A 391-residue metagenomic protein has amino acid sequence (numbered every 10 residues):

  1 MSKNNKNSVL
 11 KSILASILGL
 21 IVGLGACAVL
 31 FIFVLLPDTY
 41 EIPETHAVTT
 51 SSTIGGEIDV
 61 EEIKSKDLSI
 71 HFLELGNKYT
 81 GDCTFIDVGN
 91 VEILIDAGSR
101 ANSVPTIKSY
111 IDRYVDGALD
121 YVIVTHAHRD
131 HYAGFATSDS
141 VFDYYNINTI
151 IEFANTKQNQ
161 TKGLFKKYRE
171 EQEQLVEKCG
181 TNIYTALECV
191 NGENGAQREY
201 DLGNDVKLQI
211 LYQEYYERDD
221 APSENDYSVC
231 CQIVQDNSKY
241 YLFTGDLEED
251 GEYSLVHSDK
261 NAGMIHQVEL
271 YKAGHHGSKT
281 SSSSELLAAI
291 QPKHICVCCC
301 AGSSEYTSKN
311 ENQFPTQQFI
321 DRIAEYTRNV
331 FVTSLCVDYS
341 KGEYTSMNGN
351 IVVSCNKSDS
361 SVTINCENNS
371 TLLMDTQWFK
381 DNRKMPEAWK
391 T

Functional and structural regions predicted by a protein language model:
M1-T49, I210: Gram-positive cell-envelope targeting signals
L35-G117, A186-H266, L270, G342-T391: Core dinuclear metal-dependent hydrolase active-site scaffold
Y79-T80, A101-N102, A127-A133, K157-Q160 (+5 more regions): Active-site environment of divalent metal-dependent phosphoester hydrolases
G89, A101-Q158, K260-S278, Q291-C296: Active-site metal-binding motif and surrounding structural segment of the metallo-beta-lactamase
V91, Y145-T149, V176-T181, Q291-H294 (+1 more regions): A short helix->loop->beta-strand "cap" motif at the edges of active sites that frequently abuts
I107, T137, K162-C179, K309-A324: Short, aromatic/basic amphipathic alpha-helical patches
I123-T125, H131, F153-T156, G163-K167 (+1 more regions): Divalent cation-coordinating acidic motifs and surrounding scaffolds that mediate Ca2+/Mg2+/Mn2+/Zn2+-dependent binding
G245, V268-K341: Internal alpha/beta domain cores that form substrate/cofactor-binding pockets in large enzymes and binding proteins
